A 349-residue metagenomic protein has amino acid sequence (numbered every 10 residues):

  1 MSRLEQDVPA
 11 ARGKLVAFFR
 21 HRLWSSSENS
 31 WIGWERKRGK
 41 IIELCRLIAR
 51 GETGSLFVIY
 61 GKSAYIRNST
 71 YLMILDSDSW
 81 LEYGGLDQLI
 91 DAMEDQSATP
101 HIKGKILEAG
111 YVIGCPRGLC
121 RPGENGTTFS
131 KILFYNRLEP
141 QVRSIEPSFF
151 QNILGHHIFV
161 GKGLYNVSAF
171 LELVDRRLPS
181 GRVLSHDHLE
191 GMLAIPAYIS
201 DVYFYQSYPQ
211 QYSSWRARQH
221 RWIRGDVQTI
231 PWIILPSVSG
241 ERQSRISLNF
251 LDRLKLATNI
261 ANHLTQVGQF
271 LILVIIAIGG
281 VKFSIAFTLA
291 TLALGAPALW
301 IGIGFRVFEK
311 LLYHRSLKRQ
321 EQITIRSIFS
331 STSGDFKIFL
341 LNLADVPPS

Functional and structural regions predicted by a protein language model:
M1-I246, R253: Internal catalytic domains of large membrane-associated glycosyltransferases
Q243-L254, Q322-F329: Cytosolic juxtamembrane amphipathic/interface segments immediately preceding and feeding into a transmembrane helix
K255-N259: Hydrophobic alpha-helical transmembrane segments of multi-pass small-molecule transporters/permeases
A261-S349: Membrane-embedded multi-pass helical conduit in multi-pass membrane proteins, especially envelope-biosynthetic
